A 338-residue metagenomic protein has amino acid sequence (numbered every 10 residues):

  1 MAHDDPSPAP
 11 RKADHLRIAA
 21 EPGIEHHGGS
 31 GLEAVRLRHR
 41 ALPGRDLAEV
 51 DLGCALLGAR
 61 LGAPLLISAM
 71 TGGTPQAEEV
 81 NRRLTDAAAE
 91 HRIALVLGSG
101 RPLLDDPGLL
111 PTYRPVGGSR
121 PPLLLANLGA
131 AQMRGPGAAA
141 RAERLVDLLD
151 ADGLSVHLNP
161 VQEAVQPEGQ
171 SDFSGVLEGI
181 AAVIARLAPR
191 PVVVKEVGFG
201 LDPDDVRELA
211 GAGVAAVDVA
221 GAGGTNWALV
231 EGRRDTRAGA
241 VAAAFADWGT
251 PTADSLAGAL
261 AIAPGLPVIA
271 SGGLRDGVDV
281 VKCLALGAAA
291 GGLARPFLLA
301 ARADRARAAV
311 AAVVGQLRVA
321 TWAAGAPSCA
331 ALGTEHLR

Functional and structural regions predicted by a protein language model:
M1-H26, A240-I269, R275-R338: Alpha/beta catalytic cores of nucleotide-metabolism and tRNA/nucleoside-modifying enzymes
M1-L57, L61: An N-cap/entry alpha-helix motif that binds or orients negatively charged groups
A48, Q76, V80, L104-G108 (+3 more regions): Short secondary-structure boundary/capping elements
A48-L57, N81-L84, P107-V116, R141-L145: Short, charged beta->alpha transition segments
L56-D106: Active-site cofactor/substrate anionic-group-binding motifs, chiefly glycine- and Lys/Arg-rich phosphate-binding loops
E78-N81, P107-L110, A138-A139, P203-V206 (+1 more regions): Conserved strand-to-helix beginnings and helix N-cap segments that scaffold or border functional pockets
T85-E90, G118-L124, A131-S271, G277-L299: Alpha/beta enzyme core
E90-A130: A gly/proline- and charged-residue-enriched helix-loop-helix capping module
